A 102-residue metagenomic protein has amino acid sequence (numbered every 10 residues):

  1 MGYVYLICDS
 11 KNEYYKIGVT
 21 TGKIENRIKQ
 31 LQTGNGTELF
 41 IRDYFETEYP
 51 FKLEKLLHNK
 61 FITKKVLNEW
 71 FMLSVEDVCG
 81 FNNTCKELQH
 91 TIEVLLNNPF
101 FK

Functional and structural regions predicted by a protein language model:
M1-K102: Non-catalytic accessory segments flanking enzymatic or RNA/DNA-binding domains
